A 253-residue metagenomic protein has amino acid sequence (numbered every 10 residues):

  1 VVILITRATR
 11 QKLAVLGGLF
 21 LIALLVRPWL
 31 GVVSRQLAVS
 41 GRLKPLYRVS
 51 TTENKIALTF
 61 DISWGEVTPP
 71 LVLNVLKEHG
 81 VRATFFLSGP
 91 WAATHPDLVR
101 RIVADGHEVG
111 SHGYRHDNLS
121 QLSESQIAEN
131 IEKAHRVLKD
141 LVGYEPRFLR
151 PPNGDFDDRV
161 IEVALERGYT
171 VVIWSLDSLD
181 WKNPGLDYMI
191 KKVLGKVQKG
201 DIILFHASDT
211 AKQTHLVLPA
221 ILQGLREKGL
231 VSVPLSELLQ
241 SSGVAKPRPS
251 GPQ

Functional and structural regions predicted by a protein language model:
V1-R10: N-terminal Lys/Arg-rich, disordered targeting/topogenic segments
K12-W29: Hydrophobic membrane-insertion alpha-helices, especially the h-region of bacterial N-terminal signal peptides
W29-L30, A38-T52, E78-G80, W91-A93 (+1 more regions): C-terminal domain-boundary segment and adjacent tail
V32-L122, Q126, N130-V137, Q240: Active-site beta->alpha N-cap acidic-glycine motif
T59, T84-S88, G110-H112, R150-P152 (+3 more regions): A cross-family glycoside hydrolase active-site/sugar-binding cleft signature
S63-E66, P90-A93, R115-N118, Y144 (+4 more regions): Solvent-exposed loop/turn segments at secondary-structure junctions within structured extracellular/periplasmic domains
L73-T84, E108, E124-D155, E162 (+3 more regions): CE4/NodB-like, metal-dependent polysaccharide N-deacetylase domain that modifies extracellular/periplasmic N-acetylated
D155, I161-K196, L230-S241: His/Asp/Glu-enriched short active-site or ligand-binding loop at hydrolase and phosphoryl-transfer sites
